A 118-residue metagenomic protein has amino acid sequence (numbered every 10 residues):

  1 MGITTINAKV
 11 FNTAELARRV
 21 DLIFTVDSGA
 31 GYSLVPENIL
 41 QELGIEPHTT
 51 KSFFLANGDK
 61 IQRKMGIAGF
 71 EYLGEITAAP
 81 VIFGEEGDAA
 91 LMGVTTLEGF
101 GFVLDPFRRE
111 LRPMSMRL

Functional and structural regions predicted by a protein language model:
M1-L118: Pepsin/retropepsin-fold aspartyl endopeptidases
